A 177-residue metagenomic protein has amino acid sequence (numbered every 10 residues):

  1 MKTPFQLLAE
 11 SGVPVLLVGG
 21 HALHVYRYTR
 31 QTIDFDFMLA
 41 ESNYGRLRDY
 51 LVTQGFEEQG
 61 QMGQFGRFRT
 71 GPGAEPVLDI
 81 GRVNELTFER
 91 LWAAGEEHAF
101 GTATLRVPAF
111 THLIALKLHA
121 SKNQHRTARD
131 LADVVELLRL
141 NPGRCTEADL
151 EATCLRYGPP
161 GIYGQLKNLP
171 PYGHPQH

Functional and structural regions predicted by a protein language model:
M1-H177: Compositionally biased terminal segments of proteins
